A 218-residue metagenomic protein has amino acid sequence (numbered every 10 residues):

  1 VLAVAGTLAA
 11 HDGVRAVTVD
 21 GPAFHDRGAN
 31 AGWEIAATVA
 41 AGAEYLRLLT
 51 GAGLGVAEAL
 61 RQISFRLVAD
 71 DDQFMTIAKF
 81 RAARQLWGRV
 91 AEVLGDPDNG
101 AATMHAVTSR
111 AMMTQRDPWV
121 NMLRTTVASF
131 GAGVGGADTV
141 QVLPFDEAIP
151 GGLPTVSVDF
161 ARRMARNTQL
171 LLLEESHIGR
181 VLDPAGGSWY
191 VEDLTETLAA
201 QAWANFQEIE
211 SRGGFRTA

Functional and structural regions predicted by a protein language model:
V1-D72, L94-P97, A101-T103, T139-L143: Catalytic alpha/beta active-site cores
V1-L8, P118-T125, A202-A218: Phosphate/diphosphate-binding loops
L2, G42-R47, W119-A137, R162-L173: Glycine-rich and small/hydrophobic secondary-structure elements
A16-T18, S64-R66, T103-A106, M122 (+5 more regions): Structured core elements
P22, S109, F145-E147: Short, ordered loop/turn segments at secondary-structure junctions
N30-I35, D70-A82, S109-L123, G152-R162 (+1 more regions): Short glycine/threonine-rich loop-to-helix capping motif typified by GTGT followed within a few residues by an Asp-Pro
F80-L86, V90, A106, T125-F130 (+3 more regions): Extended, hydrophobic alpha-helical segments in both membrane/secreted and soluble proteins
D138-A218: Active-site or pore-adjacent capping/gating segments
